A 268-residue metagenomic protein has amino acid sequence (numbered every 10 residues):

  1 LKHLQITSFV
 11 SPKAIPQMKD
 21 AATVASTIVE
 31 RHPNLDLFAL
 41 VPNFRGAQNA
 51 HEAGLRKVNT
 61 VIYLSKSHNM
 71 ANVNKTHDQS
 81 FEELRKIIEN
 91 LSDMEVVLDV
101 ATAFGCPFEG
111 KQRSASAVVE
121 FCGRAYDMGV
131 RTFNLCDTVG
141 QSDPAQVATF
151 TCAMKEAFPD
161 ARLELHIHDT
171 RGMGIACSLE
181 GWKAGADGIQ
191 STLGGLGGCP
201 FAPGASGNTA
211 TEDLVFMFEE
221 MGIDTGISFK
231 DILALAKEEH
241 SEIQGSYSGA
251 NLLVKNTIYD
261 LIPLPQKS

Functional and structural regions predicted by a protein language model:
L1-S268: Catalytic cores and adjacent flexible loops of soluble metabolic enzymes that perform enolate/carbanion chemistry on
